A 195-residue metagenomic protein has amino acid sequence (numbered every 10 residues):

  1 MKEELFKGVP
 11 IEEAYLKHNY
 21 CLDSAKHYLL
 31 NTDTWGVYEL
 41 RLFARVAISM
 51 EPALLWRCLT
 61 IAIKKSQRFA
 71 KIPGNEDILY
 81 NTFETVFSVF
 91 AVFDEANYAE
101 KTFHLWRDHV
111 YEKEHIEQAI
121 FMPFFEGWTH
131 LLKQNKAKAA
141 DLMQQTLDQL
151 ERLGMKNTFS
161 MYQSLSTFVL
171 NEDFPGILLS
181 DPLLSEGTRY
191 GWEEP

Functional and structural regions predicted by a protein language model:
M1, T34-R41, P73-T82, E112-F121 (+2 more regions): Alpha-solenoid helical repeat architecture
M1-E4, E13, M50, F93-N97 (+3 more regions): Short helix-adjacent coil turns
M1-F6, R41-R45, T85, V89 (+3 more regions): "A position-specific structural signal for the A-helix of alpha-solenoid helical repeats
M1-T32: Hydrophobic alpha-helical segments and helix pairs
H18, L55-W56, A96-E100, K138-M143 (+1 more regions): Solenoid-repeat scaffolds in large eukaryotic assemblies
D23-L30, I63-A70, F103-E112, Q144-M155: Amphipathic alpha-helical segments of tetratricopeptide repeats
E39-I116, L132: Alpha-helical adaptor scaffolds
A137-P195: C-terminal non-catalytic interaction modules
